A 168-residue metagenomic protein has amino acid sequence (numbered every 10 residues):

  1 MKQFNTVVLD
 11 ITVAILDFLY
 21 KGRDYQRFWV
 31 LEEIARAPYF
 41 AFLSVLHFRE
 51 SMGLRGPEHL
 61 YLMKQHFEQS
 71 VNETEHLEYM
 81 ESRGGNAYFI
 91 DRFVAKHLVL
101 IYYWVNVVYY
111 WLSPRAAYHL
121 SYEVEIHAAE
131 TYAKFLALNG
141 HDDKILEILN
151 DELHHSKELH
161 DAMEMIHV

Functional and structural regions predicted by a protein language model:
M1-V168: Non-heme di-metal
